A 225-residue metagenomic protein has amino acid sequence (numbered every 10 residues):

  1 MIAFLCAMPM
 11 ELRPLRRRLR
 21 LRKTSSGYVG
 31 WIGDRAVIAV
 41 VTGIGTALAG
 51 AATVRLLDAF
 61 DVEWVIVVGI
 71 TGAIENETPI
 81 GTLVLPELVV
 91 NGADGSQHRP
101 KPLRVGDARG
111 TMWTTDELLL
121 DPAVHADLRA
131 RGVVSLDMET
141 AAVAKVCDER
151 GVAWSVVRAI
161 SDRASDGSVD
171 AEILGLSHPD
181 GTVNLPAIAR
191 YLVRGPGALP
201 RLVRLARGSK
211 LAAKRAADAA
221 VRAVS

Functional and structural regions predicted by a protein language model:
M1-A3: Extreme N-terminal starter segment of soluble prokaryotic enzymes
A7-E11, D116: Short polar catalytic/cofactor-binding loops
E11-L15, L48: Short N-terminal binding/cap micro-motifs at the start of the first secondary-structure element
L19-L21: Short, surface-exposed loop motifs enriched in S/T, G, D/E and P with embedded aromatic residues
T24-S225: Glycine-rich phosphate- or other oxyanion-binding loops that anchor nucleotides, phosphorylated ligands
